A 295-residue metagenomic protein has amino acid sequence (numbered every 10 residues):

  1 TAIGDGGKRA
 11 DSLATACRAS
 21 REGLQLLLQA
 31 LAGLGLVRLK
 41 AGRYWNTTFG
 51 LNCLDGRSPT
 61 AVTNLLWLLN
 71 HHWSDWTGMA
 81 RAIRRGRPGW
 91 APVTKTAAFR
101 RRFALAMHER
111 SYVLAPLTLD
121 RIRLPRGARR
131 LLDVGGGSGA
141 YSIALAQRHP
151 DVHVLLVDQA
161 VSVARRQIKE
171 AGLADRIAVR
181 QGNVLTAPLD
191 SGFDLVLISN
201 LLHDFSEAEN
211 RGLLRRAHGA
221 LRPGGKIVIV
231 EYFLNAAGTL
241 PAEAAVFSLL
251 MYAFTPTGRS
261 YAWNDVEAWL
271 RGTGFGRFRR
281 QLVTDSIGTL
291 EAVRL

Functional and structural regions predicted by a protein language model:
T1-G7, T15-R18, E22-R129: Conserved Class I S-adenosyl-L-methionine-dependent methyltransferase catalytic core
T1-L39, R130-L295: Alpha-helical subdomain
